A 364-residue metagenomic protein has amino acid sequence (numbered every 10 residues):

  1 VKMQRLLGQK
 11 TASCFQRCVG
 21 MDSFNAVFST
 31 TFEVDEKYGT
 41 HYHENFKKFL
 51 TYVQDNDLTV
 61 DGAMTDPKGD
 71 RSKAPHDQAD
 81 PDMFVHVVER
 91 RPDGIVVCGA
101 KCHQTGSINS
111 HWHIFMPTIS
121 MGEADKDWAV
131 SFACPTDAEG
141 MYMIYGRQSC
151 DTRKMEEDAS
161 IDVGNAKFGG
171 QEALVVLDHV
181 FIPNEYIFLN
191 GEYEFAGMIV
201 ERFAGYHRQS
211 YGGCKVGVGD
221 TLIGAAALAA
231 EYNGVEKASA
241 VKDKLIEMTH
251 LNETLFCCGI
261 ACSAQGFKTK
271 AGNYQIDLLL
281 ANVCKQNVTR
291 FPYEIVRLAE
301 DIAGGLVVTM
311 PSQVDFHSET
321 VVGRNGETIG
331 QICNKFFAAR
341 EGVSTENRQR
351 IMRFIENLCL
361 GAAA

Functional and structural regions predicted by a protein language model:
V1-V60, G106, W112: Internal helix-loop-helix
T51-Q54, V96, G217-D220, G224 (+3 more regions): Generic structural signal for well-ordered, non-transmembrane alpha-helical segments in soluble/cytosolic regions
G62, P67-C214: FAD-binding core of flavoproteins
T65, E231, C257-A264, Y293-E300 (+1 more regions): Charged/polar positions within long, soluble alpha-helices
H207, Y211-C214, K237, N273-I276 (+1 more regions): Non-transmembrane, amphipathic alpha-helical segments
S210-K268: Extended amphipathic alpha-helical segments enriched in small hydrophobics
A240-L251, N273-K285, F316, A338: Alpha-helical scaffold segments that form or flank carboxylate-/histidine-based iron centers
L279, V283-A364: Alpha-helix capping/hinge segments and adjacent helical runs
